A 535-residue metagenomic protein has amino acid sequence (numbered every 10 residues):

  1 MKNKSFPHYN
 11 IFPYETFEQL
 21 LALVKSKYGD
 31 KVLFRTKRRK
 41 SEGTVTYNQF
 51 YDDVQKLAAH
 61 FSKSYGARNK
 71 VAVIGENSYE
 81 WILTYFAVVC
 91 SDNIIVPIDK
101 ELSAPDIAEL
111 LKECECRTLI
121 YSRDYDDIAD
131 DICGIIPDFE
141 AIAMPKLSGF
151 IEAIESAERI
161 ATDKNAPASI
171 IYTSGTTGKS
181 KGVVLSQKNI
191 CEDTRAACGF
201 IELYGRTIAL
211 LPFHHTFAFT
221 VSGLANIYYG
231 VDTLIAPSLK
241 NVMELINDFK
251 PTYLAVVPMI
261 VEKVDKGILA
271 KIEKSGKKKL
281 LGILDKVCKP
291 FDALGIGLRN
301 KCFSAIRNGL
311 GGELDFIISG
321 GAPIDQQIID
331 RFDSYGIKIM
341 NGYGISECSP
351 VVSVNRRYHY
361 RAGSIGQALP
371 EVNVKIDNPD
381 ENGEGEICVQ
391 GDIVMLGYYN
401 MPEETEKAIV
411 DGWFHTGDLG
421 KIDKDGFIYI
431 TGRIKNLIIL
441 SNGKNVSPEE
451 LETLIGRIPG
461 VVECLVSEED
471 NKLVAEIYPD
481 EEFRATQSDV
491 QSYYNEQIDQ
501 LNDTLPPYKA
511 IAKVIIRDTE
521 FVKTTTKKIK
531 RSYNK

Functional and structural regions predicted by a protein language model:
G29-V32, I154-Y172, K179, I201-R206: Conserved pre-ATP/AMP-binding loop-to-beta segment of ANL
L33-Y65, N69-S78, I82-F86, S103-A108 (+2 more regions): Conserved AMP-binding/adenylate-forming core of the ANL superfamily
T44-N48, A168-T194: Conserved AMP-binding A3 loop
L102, G391, L396-G397, L419-P507: AMP-binding/adenylate-forming catalytic core of the ANL superfamily
D126-K164, I268-A305, D518: ANL superfamily adenylate-forming
C191-R206, F213-S304, E313: Conserved AMP-binding/adenylation subdomain of ANL enzymes
L254, L298-I428, I434-L437, L451-E452 (+2 more regions): Conserved AMP-binding/adenylate-forming
E463, N471, D499-K535: Conserved C-terminal "lid"/linker of ANL adenylate-forming enzymes
